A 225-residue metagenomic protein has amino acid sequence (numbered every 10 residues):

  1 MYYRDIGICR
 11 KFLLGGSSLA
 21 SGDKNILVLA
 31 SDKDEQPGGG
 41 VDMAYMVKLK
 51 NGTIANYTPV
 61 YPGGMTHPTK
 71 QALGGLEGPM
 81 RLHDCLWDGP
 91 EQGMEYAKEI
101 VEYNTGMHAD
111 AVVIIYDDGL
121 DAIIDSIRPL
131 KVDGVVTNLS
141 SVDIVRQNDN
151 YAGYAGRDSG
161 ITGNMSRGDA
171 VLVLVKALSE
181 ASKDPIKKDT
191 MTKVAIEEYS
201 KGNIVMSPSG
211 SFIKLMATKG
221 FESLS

Functional and structural regions predicted by a protein language model:
M1-S225: Non-catalytic, solvent-exposed segments at the cell envelope interface
